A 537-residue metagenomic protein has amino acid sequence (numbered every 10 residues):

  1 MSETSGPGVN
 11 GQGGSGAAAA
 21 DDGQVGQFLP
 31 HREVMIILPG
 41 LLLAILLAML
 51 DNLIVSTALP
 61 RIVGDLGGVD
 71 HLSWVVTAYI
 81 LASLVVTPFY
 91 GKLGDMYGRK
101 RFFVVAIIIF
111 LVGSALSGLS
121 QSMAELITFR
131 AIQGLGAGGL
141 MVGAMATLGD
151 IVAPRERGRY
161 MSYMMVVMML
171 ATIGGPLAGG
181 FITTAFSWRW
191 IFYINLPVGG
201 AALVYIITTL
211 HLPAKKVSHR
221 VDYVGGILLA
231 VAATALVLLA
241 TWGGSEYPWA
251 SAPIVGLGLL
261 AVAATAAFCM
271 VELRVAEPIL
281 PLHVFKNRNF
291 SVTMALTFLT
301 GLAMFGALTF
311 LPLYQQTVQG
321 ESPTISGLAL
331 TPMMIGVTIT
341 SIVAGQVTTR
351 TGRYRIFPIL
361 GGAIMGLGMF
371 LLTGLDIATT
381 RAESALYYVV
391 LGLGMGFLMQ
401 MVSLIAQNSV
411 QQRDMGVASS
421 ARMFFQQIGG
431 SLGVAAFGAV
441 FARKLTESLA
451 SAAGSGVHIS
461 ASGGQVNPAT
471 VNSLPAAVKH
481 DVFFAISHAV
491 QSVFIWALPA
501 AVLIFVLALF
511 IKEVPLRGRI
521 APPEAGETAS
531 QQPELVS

Functional and structural regions predicted by a protein language model:
M1-L50: Cytosolic juxtamembrane N-terminal segment immediately preceding the first transmembrane helix of multi-pass
E3, G8-G11, S15-G16, A20-G23 (+4 more regions): Hydrophobic transmembrane architecture of multi-pass small-molecule transporters
V34-V86, V142, S187, V224-G226 (+5 more regions): Transmembrane core module of solute transporters
A44, F103-I109, G113, F129 (+9 more regions): Residue-level signature of the transmembrane alpha-helical cores of Major Facilitator Superfamily-type secondary
T57, T87-G225, L229, W242 (+2 more regions): Helix-loop-helix hairpins in multi-pass membrane proteins, especially solute transporters
I62-V63, L93-G94, A178-F186, A240 (+4 more regions): Interfacial helix-cap and linker-helix signal at transmembrane-aqueous boundaries of multi-pass secondary transporters
G113-G118, Q133, I206, T300 (+3 more regions): MFS-fold secondary transporters
P197-A214, A230-W242, L260-R274, I504-K512: C-terminal membrane-cytosol helix-exit motif in multi-pass small-molecule transporters
